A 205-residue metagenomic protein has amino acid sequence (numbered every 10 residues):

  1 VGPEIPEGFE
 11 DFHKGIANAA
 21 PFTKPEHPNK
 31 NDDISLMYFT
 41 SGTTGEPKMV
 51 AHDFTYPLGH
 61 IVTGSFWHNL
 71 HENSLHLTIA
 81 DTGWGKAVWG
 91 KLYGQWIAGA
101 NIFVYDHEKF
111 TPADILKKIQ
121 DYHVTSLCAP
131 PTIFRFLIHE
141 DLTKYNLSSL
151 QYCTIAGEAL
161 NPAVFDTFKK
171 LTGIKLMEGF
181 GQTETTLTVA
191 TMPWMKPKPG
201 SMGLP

Functional and structural regions predicted by a protein language model:
P6-E10, I16-F39, E46, N69-L75 (+1 more regions): Conserved pre-ATP/AMP-binding loop-to-beta segment of ANL
G15-F22, V50-H71, G85-K86, F134-R135 (+1 more regions): Conserved structural elements of the adenylate-forming
I16, I97, V124-C128, I138-K198: Gly/Ser/Thr-rich phosphate-binding loop
E26-N29, G200-P205: Short Gly/Pro-enriched turn/cap motifs at secondary-structure boundaries
I34, T40-T43, H76, I119 (+4 more regions): Conserved S/T- and glycine-rich ATP-binding loop of Class I adenylate-forming
S35-G59: Conserved AMP-binding A3 loop
K48-A51, N101-E108, M177: Short beta-strand->loop structural element characteristic of the AMP-binding/adenylate-forming
L58-L75, T82-S126, E140: Conserved AMP-binding/adenylation subdomain of ANL enzymes
